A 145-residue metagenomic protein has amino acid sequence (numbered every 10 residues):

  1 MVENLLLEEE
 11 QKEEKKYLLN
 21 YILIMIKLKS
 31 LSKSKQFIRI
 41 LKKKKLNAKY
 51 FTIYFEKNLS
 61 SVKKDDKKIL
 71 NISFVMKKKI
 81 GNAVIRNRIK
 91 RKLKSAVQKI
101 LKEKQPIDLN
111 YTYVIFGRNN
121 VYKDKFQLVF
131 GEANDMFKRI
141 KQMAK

Functional and structural regions predicted by a protein language model:
M1-K145: Positively charged, solvent-exposed patches that mediate nucleic-acid binding
